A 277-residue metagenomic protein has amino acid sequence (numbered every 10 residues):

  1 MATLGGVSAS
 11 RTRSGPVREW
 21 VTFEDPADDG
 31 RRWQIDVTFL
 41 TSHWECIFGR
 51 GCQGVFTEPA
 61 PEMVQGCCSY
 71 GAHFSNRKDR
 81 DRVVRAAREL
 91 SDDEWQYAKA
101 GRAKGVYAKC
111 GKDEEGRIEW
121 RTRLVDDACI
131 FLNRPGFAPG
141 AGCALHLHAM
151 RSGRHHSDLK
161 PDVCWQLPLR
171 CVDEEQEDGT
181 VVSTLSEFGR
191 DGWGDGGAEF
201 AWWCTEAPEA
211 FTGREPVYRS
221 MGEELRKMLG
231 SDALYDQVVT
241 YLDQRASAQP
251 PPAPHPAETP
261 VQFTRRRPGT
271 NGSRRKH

Functional and structural regions predicted by a protein language model:
M1-H277: Short loop/turn segments that flank or connect secondary-structure elements
